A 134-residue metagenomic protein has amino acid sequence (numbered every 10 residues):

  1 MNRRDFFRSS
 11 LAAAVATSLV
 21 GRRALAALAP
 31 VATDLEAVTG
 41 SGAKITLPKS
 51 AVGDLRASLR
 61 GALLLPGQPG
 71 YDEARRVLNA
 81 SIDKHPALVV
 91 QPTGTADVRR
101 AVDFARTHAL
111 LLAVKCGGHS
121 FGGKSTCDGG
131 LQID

Functional and structural regions predicted by a protein language model:
M1-A14: N-terminal secretory signal peptides and thylakoid transit peptides that target proteins across membranes
R8, G53, A57, R99-T107: A broad, structural surface signal
A14, L35, D54, L110-L111: Exposed boundary/loop context
V20-P66: C-terminal segment of N-terminal export signals and the immediately downstream linker at the start of the mature
P66-P69, R75-D134: Glycine-rich N-terminal segment of FAD-binding domains in flavoprotein oxidoreductases, spanning the beta-loop-helix
